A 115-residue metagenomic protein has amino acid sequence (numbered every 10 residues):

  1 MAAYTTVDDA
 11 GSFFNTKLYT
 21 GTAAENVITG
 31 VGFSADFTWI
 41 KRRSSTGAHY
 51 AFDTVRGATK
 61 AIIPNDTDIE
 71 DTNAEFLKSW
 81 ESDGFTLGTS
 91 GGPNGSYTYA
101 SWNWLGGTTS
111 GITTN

Functional and structural regions predicted by a protein language model:
M1-N115: Surface-exposed molecular-recognition determinants
